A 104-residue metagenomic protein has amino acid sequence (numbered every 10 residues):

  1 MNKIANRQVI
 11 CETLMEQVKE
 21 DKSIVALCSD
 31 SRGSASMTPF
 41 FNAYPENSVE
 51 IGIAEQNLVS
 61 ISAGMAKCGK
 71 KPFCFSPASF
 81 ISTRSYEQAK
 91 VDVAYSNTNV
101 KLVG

Functional and structural regions predicted by a protein language model:
M1-G104: Thiamine diphosphate
